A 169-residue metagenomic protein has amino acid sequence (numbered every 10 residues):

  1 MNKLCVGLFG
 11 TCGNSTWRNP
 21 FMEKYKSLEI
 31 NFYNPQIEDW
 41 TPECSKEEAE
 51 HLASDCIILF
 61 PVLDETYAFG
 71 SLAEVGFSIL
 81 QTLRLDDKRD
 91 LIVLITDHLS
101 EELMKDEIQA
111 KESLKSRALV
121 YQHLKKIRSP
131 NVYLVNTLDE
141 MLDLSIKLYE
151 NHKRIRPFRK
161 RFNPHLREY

Functional and structural regions predicted by a protein language model:
M1-Y169: Conserved catalytic or regulatory cores that recognize and/or transform ribose-phosphate-containing ligands
